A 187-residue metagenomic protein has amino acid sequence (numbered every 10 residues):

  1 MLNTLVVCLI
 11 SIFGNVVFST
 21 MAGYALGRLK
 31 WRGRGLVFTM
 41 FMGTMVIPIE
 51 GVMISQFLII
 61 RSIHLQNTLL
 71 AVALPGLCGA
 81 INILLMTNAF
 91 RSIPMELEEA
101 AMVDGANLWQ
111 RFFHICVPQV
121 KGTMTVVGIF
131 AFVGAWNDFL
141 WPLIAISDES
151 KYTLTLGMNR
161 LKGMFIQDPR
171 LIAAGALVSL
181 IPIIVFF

Functional and structural regions predicted by a protein language model:
M1-F187: A structural signal for multi-pass alpha-helical bundles of membrane permease subunits that mediate small-molecule
